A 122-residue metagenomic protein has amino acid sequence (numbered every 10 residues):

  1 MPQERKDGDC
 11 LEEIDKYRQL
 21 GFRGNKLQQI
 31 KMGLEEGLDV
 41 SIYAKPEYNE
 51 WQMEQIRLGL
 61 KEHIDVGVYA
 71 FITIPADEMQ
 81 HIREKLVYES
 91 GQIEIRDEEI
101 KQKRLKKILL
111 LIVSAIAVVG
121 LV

Functional and structural regions predicted by a protein language model:
M1-L121: General marker for long, soluble alpha-helical cores
